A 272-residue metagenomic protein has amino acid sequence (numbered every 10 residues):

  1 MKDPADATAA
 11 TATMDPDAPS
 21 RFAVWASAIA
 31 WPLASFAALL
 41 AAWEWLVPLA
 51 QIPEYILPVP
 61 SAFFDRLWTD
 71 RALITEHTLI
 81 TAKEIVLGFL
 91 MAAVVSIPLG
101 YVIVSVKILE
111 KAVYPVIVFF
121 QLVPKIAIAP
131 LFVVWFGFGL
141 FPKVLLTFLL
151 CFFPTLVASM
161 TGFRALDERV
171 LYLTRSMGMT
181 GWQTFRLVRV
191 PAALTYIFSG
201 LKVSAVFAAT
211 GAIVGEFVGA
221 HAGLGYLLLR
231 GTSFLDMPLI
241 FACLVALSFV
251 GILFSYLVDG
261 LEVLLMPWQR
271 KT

Functional and structural regions predicted by a protein language model:
M1-S35, Y256-T272: Transmembrane alpha-helical segments of polytopic membrane transport and secretion proteins
P16-W25, P48-A93: Periplasmic/extracellular loop-to-transmembrane helix junction in inner-membrane transport proteins
G88-I117: Transmembrane-helix boundary motif in ABC transporter permease subunits
K107, T195, F241-T272: C-terminal transmembrane helix and the adjacent membrane-cytosol boundary/short C-terminal tail of inner/organellar
I117-P154, T161-G162: Generic hydrophobic transmembrane alpha-helix motif, especially the helices
V134-W135, F163, T210-L247, M266-T272: Glycine-rich helix-loop "coupling/hinge" segments at transmembrane-helix boundaries in multipass transporters
L145-L149, W182-G215, A242, A246-L247 (+1 more regions): Transmembrane alpha-helices
T155-V203, L224, L228: Short cytoplasmic-facing helical segments at TM-TM junctions of multi-pass membrane proteins
